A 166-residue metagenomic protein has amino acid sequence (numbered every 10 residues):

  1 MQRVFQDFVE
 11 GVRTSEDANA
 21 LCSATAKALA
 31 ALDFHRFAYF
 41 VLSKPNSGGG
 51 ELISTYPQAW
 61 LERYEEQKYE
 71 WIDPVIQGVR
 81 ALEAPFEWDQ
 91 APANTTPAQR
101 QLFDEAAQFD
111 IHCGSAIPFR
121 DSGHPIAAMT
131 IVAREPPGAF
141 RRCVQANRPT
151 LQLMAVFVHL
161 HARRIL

Functional and structural regions predicted by a protein language model:
Q2-F8, A18-N19, A127-L166: Juxtadomain coupling helices with adjacent low-complexity linkers
G11-A24: Signal-transducing coiled-coil linker helices
T25-A30, F34-S47: Short, hydrophobic-rich beta-strand element in sensory/regulatory alpha-beta domains
V41-R63: GAF sensory/regulatory domain recognition with acknowledged cross-activation on helical regulatory dimers
Q58-A107: Regulatory sensory and allosteric helical modules in signal-transduction proteins and certain transcription factors
P85-R100, Q108, F119-R134, A139-R148: Conserved binding/catalytic microenvironments
C113-F119: Short hydrophobic beta-strand micro-motif common in sensory/regulatory domains
